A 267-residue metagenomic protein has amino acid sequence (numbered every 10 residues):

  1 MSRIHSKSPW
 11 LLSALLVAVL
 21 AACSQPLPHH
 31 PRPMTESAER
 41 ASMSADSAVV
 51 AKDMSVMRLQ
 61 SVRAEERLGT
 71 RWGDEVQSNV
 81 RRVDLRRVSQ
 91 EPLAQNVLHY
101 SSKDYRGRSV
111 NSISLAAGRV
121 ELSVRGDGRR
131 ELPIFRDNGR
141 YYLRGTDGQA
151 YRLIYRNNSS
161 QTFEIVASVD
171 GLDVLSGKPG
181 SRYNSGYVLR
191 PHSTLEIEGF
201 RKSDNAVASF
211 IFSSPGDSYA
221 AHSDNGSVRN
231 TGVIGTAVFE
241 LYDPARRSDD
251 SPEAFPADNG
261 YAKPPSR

Functional and structural regions predicted by a protein language model:
S2-H5, W10-S13, A22-R267: Intrinsically disordered, low-complexity segments enriched in small/polar residues
